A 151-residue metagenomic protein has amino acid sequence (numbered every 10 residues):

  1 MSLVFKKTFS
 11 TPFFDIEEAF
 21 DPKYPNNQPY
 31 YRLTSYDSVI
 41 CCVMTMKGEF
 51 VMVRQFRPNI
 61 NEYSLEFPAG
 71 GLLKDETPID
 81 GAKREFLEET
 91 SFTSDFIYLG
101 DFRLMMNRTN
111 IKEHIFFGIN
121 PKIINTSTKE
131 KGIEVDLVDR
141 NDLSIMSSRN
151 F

Functional and structural regions predicted by a protein language model:
M1, Y63, K74, N107-T109 (+1 more regions): Nudix hydrolase/Nudix homology domain
S2, F92-G100: A short coil-to-beta-strand element that immediately follows conserved catalytic motifs
L3-I40, M46: Acidic, metal-coordinating catalytic segment for phosphate/diphosphate chemistry, firing primarily on the Nudix
K7-P12, Y31-R32, F102-H114: Acidic pyrophosphate-coordinating catalytic loop
D15-N26, T45, M105-I124: Active-site-adjacent beta-strand/loop module that shapes the phosphate/pyrophosphate-binding cleft
S35, I40-R84: Conserved Nudix-box catalytic region and its N-terminal flanking loop in Nudix hydrolases and closely related
D37-V39, I111-H114, I133: Change "...and in nucleic-acid phosphodiester-cleaving endonucleases..." to "...and in nucleic-acid processing enzymes
E76-D80, E89-S94: Beta-rich strand-turn-strand
